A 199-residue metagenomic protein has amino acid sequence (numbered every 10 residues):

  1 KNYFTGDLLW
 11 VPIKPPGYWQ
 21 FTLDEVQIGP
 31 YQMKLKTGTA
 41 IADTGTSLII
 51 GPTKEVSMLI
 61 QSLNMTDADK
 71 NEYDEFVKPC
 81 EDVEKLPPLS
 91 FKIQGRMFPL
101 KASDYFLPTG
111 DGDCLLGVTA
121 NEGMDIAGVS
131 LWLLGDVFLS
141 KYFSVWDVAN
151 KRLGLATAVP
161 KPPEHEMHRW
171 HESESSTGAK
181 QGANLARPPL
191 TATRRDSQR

Functional and structural regions predicted by a protein language model:
K1-R199: Active-site or ligand-binding cleft "flap/edge" segments
